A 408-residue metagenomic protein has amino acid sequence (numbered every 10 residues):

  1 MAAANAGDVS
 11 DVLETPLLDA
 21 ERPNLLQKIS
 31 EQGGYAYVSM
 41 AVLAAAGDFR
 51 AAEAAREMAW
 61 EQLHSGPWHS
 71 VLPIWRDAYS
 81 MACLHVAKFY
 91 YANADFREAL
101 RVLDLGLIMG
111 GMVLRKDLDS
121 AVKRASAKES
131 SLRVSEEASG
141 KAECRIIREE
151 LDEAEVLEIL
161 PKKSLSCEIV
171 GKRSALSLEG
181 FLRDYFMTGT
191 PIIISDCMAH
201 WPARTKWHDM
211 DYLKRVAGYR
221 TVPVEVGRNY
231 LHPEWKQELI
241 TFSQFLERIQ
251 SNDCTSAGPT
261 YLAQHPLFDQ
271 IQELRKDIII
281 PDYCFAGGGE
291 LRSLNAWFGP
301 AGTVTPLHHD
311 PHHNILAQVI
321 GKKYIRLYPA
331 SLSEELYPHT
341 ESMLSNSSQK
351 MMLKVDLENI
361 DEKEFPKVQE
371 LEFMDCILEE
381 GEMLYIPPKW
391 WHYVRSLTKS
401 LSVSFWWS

Functional and structural regions predicted by a protein language model:
M1-M383, W391-S408: N-terminal accessory scaffold of Fe(II)-dependent oxygenases
